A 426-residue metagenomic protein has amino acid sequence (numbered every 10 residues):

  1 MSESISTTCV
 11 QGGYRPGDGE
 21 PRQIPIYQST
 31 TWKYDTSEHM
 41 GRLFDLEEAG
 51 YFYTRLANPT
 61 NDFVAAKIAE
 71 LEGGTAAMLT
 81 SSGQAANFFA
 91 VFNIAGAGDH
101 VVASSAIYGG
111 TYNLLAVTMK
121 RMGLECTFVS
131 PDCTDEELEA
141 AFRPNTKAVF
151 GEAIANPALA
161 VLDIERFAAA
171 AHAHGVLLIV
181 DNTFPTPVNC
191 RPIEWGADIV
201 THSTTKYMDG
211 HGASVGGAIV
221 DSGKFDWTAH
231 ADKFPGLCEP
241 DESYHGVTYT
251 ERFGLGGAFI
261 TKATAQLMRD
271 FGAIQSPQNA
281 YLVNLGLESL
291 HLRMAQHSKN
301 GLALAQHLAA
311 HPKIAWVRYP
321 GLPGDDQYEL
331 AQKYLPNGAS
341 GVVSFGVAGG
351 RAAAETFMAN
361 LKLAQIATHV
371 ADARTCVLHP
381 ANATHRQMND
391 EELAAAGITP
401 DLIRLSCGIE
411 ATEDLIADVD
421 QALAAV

Functional and structural regions predicted by a protein language model:
M1-N58, A66: N-terminal "arm"/small-domain region of PLP-dependent enzymes with the aminotransferase-like
S6-R15, A77-H311: Conserved PLP-enzyme active-site core in the AAT-like
T31, S222-F225, V347-G350: Short loop segments at secondary-structure junctions
T36-F88, G110-T118: Conserved N-terminal alpha-helix of the aminotransferase class I/II PLP-enzyme fold
G73, N145, K313-W316, L363 (+1 more regions): Glycine-centered tight turns that cap/initiate beta-strands
A116, E125-C126, A140, P144-K147 (+4 more regions): PLP-dependent enzyme catalytic core of the Aspartate aminotransferase-like
F271-I274, Q278-A280, L285, S289 (+3 more regions): Conserved small-domain helix->loop->beta segment predominantly found in fold-type I
